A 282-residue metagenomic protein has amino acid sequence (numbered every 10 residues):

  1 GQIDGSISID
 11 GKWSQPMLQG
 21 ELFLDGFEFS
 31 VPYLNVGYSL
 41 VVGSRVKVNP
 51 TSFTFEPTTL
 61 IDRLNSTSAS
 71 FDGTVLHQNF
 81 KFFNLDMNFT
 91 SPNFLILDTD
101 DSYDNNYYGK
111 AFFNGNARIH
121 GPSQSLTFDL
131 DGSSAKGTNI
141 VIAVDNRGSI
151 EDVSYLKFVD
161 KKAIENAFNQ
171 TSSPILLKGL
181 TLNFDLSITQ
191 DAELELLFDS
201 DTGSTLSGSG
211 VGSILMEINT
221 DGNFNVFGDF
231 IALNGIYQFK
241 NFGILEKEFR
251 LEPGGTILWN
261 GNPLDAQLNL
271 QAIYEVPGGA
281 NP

Functional and structural regions predicted by a protein language model:
Q2-G5, D10, L18-P282: Strand-loop-strand
S14: Extracellular acidic loop/turn motifs
